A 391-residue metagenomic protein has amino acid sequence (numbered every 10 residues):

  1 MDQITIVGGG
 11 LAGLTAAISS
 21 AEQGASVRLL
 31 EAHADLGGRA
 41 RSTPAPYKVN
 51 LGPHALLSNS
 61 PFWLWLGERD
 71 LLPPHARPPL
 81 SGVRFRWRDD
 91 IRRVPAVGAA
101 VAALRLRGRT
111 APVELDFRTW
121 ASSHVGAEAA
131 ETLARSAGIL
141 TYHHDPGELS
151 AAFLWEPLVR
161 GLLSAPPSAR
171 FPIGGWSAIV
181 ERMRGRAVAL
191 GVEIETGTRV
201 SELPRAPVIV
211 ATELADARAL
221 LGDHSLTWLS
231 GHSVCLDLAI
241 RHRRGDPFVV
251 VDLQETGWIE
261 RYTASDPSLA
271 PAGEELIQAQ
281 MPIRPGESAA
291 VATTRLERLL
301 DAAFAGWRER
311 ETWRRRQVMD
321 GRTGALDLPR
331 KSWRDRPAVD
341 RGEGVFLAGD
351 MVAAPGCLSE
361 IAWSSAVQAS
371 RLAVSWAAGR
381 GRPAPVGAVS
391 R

Functional and structural regions predicted by a protein language model:
D2-L29: N-terminal Rossmann-like FAD-binding beta1-loop-alpha1 element of flavoenzymes
I4, A25-V27, V208-A211, E309-R316: Hydrophobic anchor at the start of a short beta-strand that flanks the dinucleotide cofactor-binding loop
A12, D35, A215: Conserved Rossmann-like nucleotide-cofactor binding loop
A21-P44: Glycine-rich FAD pyrophosphate-binding loop
Q23, T198-A289, R336, G387-R391: Mid-domain catalytic core of redox enzymes that form a hydrophobic substrate pocket/lid adjacent to a catalytic redox
A45-E131, R135-S136: Dinucleotide-binding Rossmann-like beta1-alpha1 core, especially the glycine-rich loop that anchors the ADP
R105-P207: Active-site/ligand-binding neighborhood in enzyme catalytic cores
Y262, S268-R391: Conserved flavin/dinucleotide-binding core of flavoenzymes
